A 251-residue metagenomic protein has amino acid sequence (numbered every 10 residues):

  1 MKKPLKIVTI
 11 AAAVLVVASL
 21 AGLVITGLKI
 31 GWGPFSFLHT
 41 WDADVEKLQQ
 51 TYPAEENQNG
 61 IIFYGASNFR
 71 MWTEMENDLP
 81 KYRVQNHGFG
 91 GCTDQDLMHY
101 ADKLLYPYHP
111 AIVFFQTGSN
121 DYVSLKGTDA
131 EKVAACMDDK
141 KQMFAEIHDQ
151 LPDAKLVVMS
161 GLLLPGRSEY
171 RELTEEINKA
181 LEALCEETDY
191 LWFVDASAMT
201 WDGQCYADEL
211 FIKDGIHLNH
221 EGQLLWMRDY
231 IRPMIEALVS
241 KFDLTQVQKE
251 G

Functional and structural regions predicted by a protein language model:
M1-I61, A237-G251: N-terminal secretory targeting modules
G33-D138, E172: Conserved SGNH/GDSL esterase-like catalytic core that processes O-acyl groups on lipids and polysaccharides
E76, L105, H148-D149, C185-E186: N-terminal cationic-hydrophobic initiation segments that often serve targeting/anchoring roles
R83-Q85, K155, Y190-W192: Conserved beta-strand segments of alpha/beta enzyme cores
M98, A130-V133, M137, K141 (+1 more regions): Short, amphipathic alpha-helical "lid/cap" segments that border enzyme active or binding sites
A101, K140-A145, N178: Generic structural signal for well-ordered alpha-helices, preferentially at hydrophobic/aromatic core positions
Q116-Y122, E146-E176: Active-site segments of SGNH/GDSL-like serine hydrolases that catalyze O-acetyl group transfer/hydrolysis on lipids
L163-G251: Catalytic His-Asp segment of secreted/periplasmic serine-dependent ester chemistry enzymes
